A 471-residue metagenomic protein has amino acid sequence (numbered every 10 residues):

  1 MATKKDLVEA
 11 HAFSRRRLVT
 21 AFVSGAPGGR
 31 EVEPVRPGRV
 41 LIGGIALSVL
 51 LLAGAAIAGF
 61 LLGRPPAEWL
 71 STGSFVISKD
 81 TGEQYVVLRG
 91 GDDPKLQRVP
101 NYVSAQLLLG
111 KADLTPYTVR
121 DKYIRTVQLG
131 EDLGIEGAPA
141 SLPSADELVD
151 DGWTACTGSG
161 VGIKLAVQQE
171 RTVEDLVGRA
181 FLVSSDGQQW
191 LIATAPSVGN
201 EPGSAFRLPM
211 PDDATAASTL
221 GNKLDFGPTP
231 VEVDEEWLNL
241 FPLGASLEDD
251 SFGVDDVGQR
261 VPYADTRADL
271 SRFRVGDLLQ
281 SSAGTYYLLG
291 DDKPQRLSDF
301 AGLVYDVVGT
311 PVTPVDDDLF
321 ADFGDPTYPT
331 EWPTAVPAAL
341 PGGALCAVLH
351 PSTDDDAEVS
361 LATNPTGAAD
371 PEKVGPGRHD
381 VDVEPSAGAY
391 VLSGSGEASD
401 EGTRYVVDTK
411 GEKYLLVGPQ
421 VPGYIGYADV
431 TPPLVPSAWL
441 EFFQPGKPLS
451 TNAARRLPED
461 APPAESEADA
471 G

Functional and structural regions predicted by a protein language model:
M1-G471: Short, surface-exposed polybasic-aromatic patches that bind anionic ligands, especially phosphate groups
